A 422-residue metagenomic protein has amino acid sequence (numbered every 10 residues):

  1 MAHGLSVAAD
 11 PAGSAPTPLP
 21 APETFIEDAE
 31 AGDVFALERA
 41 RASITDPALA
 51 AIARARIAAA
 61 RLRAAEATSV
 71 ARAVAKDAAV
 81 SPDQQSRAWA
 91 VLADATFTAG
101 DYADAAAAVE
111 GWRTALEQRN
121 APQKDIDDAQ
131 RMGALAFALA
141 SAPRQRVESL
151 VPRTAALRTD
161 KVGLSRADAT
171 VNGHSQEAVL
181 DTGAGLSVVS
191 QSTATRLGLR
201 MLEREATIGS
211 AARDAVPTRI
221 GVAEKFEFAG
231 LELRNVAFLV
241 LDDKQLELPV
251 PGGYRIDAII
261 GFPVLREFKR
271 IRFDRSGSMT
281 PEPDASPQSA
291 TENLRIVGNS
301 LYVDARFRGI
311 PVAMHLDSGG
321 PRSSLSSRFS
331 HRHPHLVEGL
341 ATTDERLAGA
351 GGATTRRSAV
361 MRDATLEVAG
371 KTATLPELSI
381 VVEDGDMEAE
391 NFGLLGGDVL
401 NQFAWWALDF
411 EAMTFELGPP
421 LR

Functional and structural regions predicted by a protein language model:
G4-R422: Pepsin/retropepsin-fold aspartyl endopeptidases
